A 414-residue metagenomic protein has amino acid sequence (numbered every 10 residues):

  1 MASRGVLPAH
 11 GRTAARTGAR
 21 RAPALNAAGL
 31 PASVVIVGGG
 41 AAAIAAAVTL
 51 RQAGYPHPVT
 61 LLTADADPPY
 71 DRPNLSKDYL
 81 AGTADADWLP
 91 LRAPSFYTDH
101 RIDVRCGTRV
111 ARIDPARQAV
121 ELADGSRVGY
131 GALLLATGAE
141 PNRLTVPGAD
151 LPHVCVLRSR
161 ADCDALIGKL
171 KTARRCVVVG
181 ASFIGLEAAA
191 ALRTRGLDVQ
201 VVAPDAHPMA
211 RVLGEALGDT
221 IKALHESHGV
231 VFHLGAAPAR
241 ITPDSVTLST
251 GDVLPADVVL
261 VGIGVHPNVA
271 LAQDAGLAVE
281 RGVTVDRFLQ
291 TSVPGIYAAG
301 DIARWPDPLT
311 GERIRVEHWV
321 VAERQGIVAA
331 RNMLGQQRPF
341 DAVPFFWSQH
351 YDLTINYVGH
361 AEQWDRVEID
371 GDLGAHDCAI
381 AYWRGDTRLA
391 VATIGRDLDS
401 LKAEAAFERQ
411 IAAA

Functional and structural regions predicted by a protein language model:
R20-V35, Q52, I302-L398: Mid-to-C-terminal Rossmann-like scaffold of FAD/NAD(P)H-dependent oxidoreductases
N26-D103, A189-V212, K402: Beta1-alpha1 glycine-rich phosphate/pyrophosphate-binding loop at the start of Rossmann-like nucleotide-binding domains
I36-V37, V128-G138, V179, L254-G264 (+2 more regions): Short hydrophobic core segments
L89, R175, F183-A239, H318 (+1 more regions): Rossmann-like dinucleotide-binding cores of NAD(P)H-dependent redox enzymes
D99-D114, E226-I241: A conserved beta-strand/loop element that lines the FAD pocket in flavoprotein oxidoreductases
I113-V128, T242-V253: Conserved beta-strand-loop-beta-strand element in the redox core of flavoprotein oxidoreductases
T137-R195: Glycine-rich dinucleotide-binding loop and its adjacent helix/turn
D150-A173, D244-T247, D252-V328: FAD-site-proximal beta/loop scaffold in flavoenzymes
